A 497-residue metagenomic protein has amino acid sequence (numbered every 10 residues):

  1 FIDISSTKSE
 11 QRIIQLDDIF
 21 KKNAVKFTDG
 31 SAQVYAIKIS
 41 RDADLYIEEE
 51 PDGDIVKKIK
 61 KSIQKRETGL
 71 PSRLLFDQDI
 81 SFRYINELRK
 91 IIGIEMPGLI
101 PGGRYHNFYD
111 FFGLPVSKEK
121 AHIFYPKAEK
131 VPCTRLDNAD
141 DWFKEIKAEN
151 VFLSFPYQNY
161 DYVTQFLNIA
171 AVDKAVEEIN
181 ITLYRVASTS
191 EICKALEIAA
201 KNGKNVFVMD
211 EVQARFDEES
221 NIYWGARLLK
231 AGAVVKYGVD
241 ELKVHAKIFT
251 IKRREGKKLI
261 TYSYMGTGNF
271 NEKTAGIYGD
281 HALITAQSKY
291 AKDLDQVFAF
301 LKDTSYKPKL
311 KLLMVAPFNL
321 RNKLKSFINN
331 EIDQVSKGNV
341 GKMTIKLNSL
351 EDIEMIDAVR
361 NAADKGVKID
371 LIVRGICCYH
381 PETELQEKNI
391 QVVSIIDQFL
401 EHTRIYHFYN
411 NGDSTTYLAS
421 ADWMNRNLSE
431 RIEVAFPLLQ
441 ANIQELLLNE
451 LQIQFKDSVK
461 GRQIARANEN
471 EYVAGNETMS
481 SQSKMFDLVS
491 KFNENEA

Functional and structural regions predicted by a protein language model:
F1-M343, N361, K365, C377-A497: N-terminal localization/anchoring segments of enzymes in phospholipid and broader phosphate metabolism
M355, V359-N361: Polyanion-binding catalytic cores of nucleic-acid enzymes and NTP/SAM-utilizing transferases
K368-I372: Hydrophobic alpha/beta core scaffold segments
